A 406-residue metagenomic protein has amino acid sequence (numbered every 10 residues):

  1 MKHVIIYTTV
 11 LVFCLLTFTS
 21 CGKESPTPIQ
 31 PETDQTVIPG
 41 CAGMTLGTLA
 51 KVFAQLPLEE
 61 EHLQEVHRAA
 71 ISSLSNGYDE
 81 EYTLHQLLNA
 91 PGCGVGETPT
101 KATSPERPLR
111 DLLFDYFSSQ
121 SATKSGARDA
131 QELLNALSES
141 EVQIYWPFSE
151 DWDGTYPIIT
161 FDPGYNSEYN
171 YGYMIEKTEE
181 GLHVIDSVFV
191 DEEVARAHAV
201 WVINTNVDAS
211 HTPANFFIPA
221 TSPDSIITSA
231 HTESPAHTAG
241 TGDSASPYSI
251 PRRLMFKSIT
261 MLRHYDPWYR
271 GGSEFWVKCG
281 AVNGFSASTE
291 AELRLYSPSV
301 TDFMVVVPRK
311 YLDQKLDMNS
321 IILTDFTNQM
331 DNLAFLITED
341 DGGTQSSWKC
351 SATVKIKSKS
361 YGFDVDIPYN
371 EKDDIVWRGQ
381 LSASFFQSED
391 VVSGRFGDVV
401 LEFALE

Functional and structural regions predicted by a protein language model:
M1-T8: Bacterial N-terminal signal peptides that target proteins for export
H3, C14-A54: Bacterial Sec-dependent N-terminal signal peptides
Q35-I250: Long, charge-dense tracts
S167, L262-Y269, F285-A287, D341-S351: Short, surface-exposed beta-strand/loop "edge" segments at domain boundaries and coil↔beta transitions
D243, P247-R270: Short amphipathic, basic-aromatic surface patches that mediate peripheral association with negatively charged
T260-V306: Calcium-regulated, polybasic anionic-phospholipid
V277, Y311-K359: Eukaryotic beta-sheet cores, primarily in C2 and C2-like/PH beta-sandwich modules
D341-E406: C2-type phospholipid-binding modules
